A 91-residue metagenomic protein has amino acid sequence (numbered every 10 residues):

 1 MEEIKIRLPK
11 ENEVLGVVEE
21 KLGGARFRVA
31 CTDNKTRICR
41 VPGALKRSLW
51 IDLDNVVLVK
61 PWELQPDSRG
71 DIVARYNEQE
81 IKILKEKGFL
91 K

Functional and structural regions predicted by a protein language model:
M1-V14: Short boundary/loop segments of OB/S1/cold-shock single-stranded nucleic-acid-binding domains
E19-E20, D33: PDZ domains - specifically the beta-sandwich core and the conserved carboxylate-binding loop
K21-L22, Y76: A generic structural motif
G24-V29: Short aromatic-glycine-enriched beta-strand elements
C31-D33, P61-E63: Short acidic, glycine-rich loop/turn motifs
D33-G43: Short, structured beta-strand/loop micro-motifs enriched in basic residues and often containing a Trp
L45-L58: Short nucleic-acid-contacting surface segments enriched for D/E, G, S/T with interspersed K/R
E63-F89: OB-fold/S1-family single-stranded nucleic acid-binding modules
